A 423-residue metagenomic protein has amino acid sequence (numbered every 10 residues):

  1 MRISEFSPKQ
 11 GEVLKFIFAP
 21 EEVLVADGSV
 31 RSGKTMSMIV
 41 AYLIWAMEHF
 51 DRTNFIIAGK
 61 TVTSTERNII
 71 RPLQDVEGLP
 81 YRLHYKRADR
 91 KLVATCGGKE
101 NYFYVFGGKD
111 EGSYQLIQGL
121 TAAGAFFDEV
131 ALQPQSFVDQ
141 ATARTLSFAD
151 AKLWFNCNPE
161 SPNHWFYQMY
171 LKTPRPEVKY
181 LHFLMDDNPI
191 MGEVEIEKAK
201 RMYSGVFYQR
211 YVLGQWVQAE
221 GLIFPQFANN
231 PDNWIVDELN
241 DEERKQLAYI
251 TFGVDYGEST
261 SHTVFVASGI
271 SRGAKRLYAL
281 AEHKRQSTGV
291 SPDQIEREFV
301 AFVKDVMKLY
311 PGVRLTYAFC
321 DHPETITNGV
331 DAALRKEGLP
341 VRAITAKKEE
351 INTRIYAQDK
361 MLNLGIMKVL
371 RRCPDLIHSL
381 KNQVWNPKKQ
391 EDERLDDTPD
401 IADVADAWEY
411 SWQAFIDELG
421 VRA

Functional and structural regions predicted by a protein language model:
M1-V23, E391: Pre-P-loop entry segment of helicase/translocase ATPase cores
E21-R90: Conserved P-loop
T63, A131-L132: Catalytic acidic motif of RecA-like/P-loop NTPases
S64-A122: Inter-Walker segment of RecA-like/P-loop motor cores
G124, L132-M202: ASCE P-loop NTPase helicase motor core
F126-A131, G257: Conserved Walker B
N188-G257: ATPase catalytic-site recognition across NTP-hydrolyzing enzymes
V266, R276-D397, E418-L419: Mg2+-dependent endonuclease catalytic cores in nucleic-acid-processing enzymes, primarily RNase H-like
